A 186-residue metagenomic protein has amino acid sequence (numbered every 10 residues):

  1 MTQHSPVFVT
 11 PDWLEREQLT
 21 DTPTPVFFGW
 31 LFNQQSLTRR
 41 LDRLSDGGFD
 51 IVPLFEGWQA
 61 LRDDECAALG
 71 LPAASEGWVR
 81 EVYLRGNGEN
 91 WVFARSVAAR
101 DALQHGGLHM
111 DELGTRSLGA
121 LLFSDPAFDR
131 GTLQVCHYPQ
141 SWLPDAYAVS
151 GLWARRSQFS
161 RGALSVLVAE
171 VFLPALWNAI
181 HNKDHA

Functional and structural regions predicted by a protein language model:
M1-R85, E89-Y138, W142-Y147, L152-R155 (+1 more regions): N-terminal domain-onset segments
